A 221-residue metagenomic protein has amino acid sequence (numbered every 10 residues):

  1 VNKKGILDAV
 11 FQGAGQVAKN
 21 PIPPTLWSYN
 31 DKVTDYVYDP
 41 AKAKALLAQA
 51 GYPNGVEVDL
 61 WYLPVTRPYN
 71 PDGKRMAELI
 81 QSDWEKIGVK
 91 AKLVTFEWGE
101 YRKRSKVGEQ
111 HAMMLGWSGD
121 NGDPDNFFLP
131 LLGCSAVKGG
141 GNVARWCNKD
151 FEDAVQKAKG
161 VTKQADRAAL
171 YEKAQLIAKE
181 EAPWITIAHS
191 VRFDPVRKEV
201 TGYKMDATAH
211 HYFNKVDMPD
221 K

Functional and structural regions predicted by a protein language model:
V1-D8, K149-A168: Extended ligand-binding regions for polar small-molecule ligands
V1-S82, K86, C147, K173 (+1 more regions): Append "and occasionally in soluble cytosolic enzymes with long acidic Gly/Pro-rich linkers
L7-A9, V89-T95, I185-T186: Acidic/polar loop patches that form or flank catalytic/metal-binding clefts of enzymes that bind anionic ligands
D8, A50-P68, E109, M113-W117 (+1 more regions): Bilobed periplasmic-binding protein-like "clamshell/Venus-flytrap" ligand-binding domains
V17, Y29, T66-Y69, E100-R102 (+2 more regions): Flexible loop/turn segments at secondary-structure boundaries
W27-K42, Y52, R104-G108, L129-G160 (+1 more regions): Short, solvent-exposed loop/beta-turn-alpha elements that line the ligand-binding surface or hinge of extracytoplasmic
L60, S82-S135, L170: Periplasmic binding protein-like
